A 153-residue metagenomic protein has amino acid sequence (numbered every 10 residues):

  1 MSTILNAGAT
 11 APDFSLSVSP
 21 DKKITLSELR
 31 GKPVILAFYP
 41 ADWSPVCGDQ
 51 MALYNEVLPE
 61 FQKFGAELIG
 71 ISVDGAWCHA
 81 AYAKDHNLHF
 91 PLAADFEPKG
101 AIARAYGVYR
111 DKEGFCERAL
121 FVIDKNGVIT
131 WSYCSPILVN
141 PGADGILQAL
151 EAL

Functional and structural regions predicted by a protein language model:
M1-L153: Chalcogenol-based redox active-site neighborhoods
